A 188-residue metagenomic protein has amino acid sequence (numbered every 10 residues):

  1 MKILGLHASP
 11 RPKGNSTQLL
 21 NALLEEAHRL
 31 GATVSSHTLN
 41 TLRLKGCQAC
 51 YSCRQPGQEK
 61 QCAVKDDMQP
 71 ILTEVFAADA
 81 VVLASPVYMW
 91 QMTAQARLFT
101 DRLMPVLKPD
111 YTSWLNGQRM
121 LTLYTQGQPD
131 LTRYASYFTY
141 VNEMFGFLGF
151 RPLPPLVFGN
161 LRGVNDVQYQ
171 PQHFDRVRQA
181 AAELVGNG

Functional and structural regions predicted by a protein language model:
M1-A84, Y88-V106, L153, G163-G188: N-terminal beta1-alpha1-beta2 submodule of the flavodoxin-like/Rossmannoid cofactor-binding fold
A32, T112-L115, L161: Sparse recognition of residues in long alpha-helices and their boundaries
A94-Q95, P109-P154: Short, glycine-/small-residue-rich phosphate/pyrophosphate-handling segment
L156-N160: Short glycine-rich catalytic loops that host catalytic nucleophiles or stabilize transition states across multiple
